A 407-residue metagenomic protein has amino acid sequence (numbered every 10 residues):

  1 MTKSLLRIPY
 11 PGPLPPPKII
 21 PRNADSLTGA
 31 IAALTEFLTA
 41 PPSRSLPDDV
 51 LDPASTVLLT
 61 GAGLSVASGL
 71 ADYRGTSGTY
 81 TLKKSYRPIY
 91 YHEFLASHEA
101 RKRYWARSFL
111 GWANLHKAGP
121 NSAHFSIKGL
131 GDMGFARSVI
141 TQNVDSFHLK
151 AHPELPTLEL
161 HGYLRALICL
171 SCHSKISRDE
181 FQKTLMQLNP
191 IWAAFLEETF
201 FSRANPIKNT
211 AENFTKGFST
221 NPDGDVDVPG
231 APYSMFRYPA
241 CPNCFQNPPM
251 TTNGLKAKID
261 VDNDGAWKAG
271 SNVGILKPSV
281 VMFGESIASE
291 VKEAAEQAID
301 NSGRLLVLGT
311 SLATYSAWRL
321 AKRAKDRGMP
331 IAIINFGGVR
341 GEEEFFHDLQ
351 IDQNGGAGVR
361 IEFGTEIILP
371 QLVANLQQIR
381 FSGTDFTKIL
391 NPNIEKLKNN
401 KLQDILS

Functional and structural regions predicted by a protein language model:
M1-S407: Conserved catalytic core of sirtuin-type NAD+-dependent deacylases
